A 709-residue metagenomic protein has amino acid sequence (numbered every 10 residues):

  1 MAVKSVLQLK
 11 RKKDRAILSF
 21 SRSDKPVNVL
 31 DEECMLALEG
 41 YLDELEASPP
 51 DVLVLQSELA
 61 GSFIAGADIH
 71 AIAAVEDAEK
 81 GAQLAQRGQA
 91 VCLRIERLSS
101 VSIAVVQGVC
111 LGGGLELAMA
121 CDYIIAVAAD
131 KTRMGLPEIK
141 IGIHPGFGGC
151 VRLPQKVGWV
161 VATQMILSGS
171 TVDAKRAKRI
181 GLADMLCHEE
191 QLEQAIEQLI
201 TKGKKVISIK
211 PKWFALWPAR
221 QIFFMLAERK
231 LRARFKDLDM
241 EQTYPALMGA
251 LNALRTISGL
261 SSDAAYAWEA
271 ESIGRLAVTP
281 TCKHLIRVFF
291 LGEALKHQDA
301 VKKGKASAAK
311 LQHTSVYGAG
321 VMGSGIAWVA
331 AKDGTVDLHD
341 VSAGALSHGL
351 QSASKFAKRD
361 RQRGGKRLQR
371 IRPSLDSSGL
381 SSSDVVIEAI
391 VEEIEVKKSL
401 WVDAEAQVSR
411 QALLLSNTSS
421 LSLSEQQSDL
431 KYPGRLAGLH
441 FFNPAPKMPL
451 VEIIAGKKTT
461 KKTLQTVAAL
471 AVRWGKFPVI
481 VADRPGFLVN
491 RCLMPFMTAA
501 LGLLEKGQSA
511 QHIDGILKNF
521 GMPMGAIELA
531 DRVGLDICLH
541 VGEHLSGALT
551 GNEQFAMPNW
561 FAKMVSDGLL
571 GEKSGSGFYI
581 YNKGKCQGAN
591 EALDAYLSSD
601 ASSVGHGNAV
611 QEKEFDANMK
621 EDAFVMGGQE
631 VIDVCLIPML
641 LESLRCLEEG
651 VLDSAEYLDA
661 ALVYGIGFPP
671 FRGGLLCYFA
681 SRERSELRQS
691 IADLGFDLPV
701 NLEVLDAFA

Functional and structural regions predicted by a protein language model:
M1-Q56, V75, L93: Conserved CoA-thioester-binding segment of acyl-CoA-metabolizing enzymes
S21-S23, E76, Q83-R87, C121 (+3 more regions): N-terminal glycine-rich phosphate-binding loop for ADP-containing cofactors
S57-V91, C110, K140-G142: Glycine- (often His-adjacent) and acidic-residue-rich active-site loop that binds/positions the CoA thioester
A104, G108-G114: Gly/Ser-rich catalytic serine loop of serine hydrolases
G112, D130-P137: Short glycine/proline-centered loop/turn elements that form peptide/ligand docking sites
